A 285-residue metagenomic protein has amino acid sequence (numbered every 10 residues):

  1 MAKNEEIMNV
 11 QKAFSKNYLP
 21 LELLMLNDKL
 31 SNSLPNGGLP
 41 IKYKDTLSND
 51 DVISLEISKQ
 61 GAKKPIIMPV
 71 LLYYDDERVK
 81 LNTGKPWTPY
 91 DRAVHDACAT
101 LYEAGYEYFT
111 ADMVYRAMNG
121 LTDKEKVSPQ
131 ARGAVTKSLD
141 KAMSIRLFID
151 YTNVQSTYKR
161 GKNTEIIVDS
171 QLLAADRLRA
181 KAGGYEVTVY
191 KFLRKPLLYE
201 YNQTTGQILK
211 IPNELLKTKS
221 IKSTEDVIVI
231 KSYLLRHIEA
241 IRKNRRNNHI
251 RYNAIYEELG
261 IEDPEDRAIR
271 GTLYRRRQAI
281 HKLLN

Functional and structural regions predicted by a protein language model:
M1-N285: Charged, alpha-helix-forming regions
